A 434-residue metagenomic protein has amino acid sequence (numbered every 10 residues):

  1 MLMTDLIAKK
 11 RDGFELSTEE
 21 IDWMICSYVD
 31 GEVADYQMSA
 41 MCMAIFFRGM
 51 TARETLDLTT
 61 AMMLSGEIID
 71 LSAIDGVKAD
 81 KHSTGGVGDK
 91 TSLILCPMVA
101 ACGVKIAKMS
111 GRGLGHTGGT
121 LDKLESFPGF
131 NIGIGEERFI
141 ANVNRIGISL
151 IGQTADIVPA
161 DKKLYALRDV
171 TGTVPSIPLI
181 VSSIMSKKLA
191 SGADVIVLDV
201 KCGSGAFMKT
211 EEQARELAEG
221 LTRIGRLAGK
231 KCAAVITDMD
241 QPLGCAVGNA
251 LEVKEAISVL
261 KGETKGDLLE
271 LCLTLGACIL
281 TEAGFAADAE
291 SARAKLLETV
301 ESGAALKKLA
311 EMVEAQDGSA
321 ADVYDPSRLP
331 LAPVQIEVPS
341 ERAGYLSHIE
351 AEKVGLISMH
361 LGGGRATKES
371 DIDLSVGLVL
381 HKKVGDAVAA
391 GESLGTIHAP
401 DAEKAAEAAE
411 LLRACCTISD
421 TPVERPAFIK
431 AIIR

Functional and structural regions predicted by a protein language model:
M1-G88, V259, K308-A315, S319 (+2 more regions): Acidic, glycine/proline-rich low-complexity segments that act as flexible tails and inter-domain linkers
D5, K10, E15-T18, K78 (+4 more regions): Well-ordered secondary-structure scaffolds
Y28, F46-G49, G85-V87, G113-L114 (+2 more regions): Short, small-residue-enriched loops and turns at beta-alpha junctions that line or gate enzyme active sites
F47-R48, L93-I106, K187-G192, L227-A228 (+1 more regions): Alpha-helix C-terminal capping segments
V77-A100, V104-H116: Glycine/serine-rich anion-binding loops at beta->alpha junctions that coordinate negatively charged ligand groups
M109, V143, I151-T154, I184 (+2 more regions): Short beta-strand segments
K123-S149, E219-G225, G229: A glycine-rich helix N-cap at a beta->alpha junction
N144-A193: Phosphate/diphosphate-binding glycine-rich loops and adjacent basic-rich segments that engage nucleotide
